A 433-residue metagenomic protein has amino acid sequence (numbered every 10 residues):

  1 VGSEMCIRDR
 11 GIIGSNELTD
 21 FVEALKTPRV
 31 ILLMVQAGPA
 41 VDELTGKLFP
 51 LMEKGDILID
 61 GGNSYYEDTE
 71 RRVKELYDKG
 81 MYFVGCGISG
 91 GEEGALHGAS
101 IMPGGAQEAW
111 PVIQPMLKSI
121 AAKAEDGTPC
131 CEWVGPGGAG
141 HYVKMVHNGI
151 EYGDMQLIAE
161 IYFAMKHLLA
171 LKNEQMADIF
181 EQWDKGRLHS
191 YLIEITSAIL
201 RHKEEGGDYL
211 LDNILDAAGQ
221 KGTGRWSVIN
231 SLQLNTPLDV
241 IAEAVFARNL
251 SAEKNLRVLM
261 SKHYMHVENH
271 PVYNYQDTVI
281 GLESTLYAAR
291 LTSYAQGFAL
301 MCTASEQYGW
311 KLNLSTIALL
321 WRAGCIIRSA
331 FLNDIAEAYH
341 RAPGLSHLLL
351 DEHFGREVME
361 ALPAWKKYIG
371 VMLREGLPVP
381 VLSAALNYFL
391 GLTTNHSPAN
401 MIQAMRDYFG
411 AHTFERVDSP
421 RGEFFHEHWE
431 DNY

Functional and structural regions predicted by a protein language model:
V1-C6: Short, small-residue-biased leader/transition segments that mark boundaries at the very start of proteins
G11-P28: Short acidic low-complexity segments
G14, L58, Y82-V84, L238 (+1 more regions): Hydrophobic beta-strand scaffold residues
L25-I31, E53-D56: Short acidic/histidine-rich motifs immediately flanking catalytic phosphotransfer sites in two-component signaling
V41-G46, I59, Y65-A177, K185-Y209 (+2 more regions): Rossmann-fold dinucleotide-binding core
H141, H167, L171, D178 (+2 more regions): Interdomain hinge/lid region at the active-site interface of Rossmann-like NAD(P)-dependent oxidoreductases
Q182, S305-R341: Small-residue-rich helix-loop
M359, A364-Y433: C-terminal amphipathic alpha-helical interaction region
